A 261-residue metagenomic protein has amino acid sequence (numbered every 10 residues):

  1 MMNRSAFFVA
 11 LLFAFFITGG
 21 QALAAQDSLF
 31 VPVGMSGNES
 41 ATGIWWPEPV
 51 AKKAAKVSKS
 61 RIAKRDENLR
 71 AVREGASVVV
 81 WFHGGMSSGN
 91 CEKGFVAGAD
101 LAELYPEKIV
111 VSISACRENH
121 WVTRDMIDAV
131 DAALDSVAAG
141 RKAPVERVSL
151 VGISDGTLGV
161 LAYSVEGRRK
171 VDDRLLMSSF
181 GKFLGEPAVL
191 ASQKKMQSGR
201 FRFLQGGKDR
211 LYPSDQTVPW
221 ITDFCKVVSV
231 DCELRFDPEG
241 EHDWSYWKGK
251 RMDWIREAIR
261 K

Functional and structural regions predicted by a protein language model:
V9-G19: Bacterial N-terminal signal peptides
A22-V78, R124, I153-D155, A162 (+5 more regions): A domain-start/cap signature at the N-terminus of enzymes
V72-A76, W81-W121, F183: Short substrate-entry loop that stabilizes the transition state in hydrolases
W81-S87, A138-R141, I153, V160 (+4 more regions): Cell-envelope and extracellular/periplasmic
G84, R202-L204, R210-K261: C-terminal catalytic histidine-bearing segment of alpha/beta-hydrolase fold enzymes
W121-R141: Alpha/beta-hydrolase active-site loop
G140, E146-K195: Primarily recognizes the serine-hydrolase "nucleophile elbow" in alpha/beta-hydrolase and SGNH/GDSL folds
K195-F201: Short, proline-enriched alpha-helix->beta-strand connector loops that line the catalytic pocket of alpha/beta-hydrolase
